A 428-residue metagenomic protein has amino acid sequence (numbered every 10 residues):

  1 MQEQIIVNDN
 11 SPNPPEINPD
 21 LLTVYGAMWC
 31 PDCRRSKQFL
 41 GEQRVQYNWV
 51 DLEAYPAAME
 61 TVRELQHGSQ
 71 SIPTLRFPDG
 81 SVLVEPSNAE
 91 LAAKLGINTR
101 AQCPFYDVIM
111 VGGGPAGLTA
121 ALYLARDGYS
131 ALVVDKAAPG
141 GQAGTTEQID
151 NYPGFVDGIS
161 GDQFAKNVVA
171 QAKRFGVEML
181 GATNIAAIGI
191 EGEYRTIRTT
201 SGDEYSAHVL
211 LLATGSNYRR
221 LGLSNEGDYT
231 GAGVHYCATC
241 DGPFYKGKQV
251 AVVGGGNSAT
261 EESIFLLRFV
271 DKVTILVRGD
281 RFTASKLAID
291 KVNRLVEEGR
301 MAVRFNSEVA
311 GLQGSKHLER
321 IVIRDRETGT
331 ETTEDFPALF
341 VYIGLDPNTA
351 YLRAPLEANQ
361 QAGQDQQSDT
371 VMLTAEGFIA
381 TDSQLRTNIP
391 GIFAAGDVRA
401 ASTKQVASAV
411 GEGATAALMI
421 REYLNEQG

Functional and structural regions predicted by a protein language model:
E3-P12, E16-P31, R35-A54, I109-F175 (+4 more regions): Beta1-alpha1 glycine-rich phosphate/pyrophosphate-binding loop at the start of Rossmann-like nucleotide-binding domains
N18-L21, F105-D107, A182, K246-K248 (+2 more regions): Phosphate-coordination loops involved in phosphoryl transfer and adenosine-cofactor binding
Q66-R76: Structural micro-motif
F77-A101: Non-catalytic, surface beta->alpha helical segment in thiol-disulfide oxidoreductase systems
G96, A101-F105, S216-F269, A380-D382: Glycine-rich dinucleotide-binding loop and its adjacent helix/turn
N167-A207, L212, L267-S383, E422-G428: A Rossmann-like FAD-binding core segment of flavoenzymes
N217, G222, D228-F244, Y342-Q405 (+1 more regions): FAD-site-proximal beta/loop scaffold in flavoenzymes
S408-Y423: An active-site-proximal "capping" alpha-helix that borders the catalytic cofactor pocket
